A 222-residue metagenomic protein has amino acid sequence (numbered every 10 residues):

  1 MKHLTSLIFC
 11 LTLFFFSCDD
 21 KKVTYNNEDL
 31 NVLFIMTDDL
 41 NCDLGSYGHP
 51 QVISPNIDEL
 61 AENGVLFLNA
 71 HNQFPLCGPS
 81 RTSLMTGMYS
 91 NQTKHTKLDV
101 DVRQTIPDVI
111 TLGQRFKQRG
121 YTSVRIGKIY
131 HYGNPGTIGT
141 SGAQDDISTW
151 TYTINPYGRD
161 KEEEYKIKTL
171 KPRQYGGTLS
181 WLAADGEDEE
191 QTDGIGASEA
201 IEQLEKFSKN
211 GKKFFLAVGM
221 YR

Functional and structural regions predicted by a protein language model:
K2-L4, I8, C18-R222: Formylglycine-dependent sulfatase
L11-T12: Repetitive helical segments and hydrophobic/amphipathic motifs
